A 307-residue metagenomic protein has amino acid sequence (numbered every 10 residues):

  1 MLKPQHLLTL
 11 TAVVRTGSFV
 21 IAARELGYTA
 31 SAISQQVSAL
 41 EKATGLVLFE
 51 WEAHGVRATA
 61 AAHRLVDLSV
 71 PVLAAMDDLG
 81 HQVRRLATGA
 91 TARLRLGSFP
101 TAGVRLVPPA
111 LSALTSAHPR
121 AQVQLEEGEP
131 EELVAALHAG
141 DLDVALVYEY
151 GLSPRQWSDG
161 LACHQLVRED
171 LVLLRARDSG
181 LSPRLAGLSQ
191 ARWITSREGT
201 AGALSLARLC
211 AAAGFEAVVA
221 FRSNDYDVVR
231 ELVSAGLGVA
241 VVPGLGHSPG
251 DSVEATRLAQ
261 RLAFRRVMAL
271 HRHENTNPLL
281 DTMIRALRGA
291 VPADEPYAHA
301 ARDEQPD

Functional and structural regions predicted by a protein language model:
T11-G27: Short helix-boundary/capping micro-motifs
F19, E41-A58: A short LG(V/I)-centered, amphipathic sequence patch enriched for acidic residue(s) preceding the LG motif
L86, A110-A113, E131-L171, R175 (+2 more regions): Short beta-strand-centered segments that line the small-molecule binding cleft or hinge of alpha/beta clamshell
T91-P154, S223: Central regulatory/effector-binding core of bacterial HTH transcription factors
Y148, S189-A213, N277-I284, D294-R302: Secondary-structure junction motif
R155-Q165, E169, D227-N275: Beta-alpha-beta core module
S158-E198, P278-D281: Flexible hinge/capping segments at coil-to-helix
G180-L181, A255-P306: A late-sequence structural motif
